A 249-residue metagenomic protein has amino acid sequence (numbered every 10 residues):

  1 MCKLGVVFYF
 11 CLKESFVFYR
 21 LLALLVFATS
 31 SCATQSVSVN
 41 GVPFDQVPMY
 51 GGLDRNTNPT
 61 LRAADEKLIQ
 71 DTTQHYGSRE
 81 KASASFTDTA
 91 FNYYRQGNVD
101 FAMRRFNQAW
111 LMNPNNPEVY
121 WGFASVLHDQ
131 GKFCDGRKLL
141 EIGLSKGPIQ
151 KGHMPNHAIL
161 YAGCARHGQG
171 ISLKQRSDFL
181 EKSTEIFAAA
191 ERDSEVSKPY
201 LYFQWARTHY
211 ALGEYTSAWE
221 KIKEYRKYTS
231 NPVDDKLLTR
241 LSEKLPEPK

Functional and structural regions predicted by a protein language model:
V17-L24: Sec-dependent signal peptide recognition, specifically the positively charged N-region followed immediately by
L25-A33: Hydrophobic h-region of N-terminal signal peptides that target proteins for export in Gram-negative bacteria
A33-Q96: N-terminal leader/linker segments that initiate helical-solenoid repeat arrays
V37-V39, S197-K249: Terminal, low-structured helical/coil segments at or just beyond the last alpha-helical repeat
A84-R95, R104-Q108, P117-D129: Non-membrane alpha-helical segments in proteins
E118-Q130, D135-Y200: Alpha-helical adaptor scaffolds
